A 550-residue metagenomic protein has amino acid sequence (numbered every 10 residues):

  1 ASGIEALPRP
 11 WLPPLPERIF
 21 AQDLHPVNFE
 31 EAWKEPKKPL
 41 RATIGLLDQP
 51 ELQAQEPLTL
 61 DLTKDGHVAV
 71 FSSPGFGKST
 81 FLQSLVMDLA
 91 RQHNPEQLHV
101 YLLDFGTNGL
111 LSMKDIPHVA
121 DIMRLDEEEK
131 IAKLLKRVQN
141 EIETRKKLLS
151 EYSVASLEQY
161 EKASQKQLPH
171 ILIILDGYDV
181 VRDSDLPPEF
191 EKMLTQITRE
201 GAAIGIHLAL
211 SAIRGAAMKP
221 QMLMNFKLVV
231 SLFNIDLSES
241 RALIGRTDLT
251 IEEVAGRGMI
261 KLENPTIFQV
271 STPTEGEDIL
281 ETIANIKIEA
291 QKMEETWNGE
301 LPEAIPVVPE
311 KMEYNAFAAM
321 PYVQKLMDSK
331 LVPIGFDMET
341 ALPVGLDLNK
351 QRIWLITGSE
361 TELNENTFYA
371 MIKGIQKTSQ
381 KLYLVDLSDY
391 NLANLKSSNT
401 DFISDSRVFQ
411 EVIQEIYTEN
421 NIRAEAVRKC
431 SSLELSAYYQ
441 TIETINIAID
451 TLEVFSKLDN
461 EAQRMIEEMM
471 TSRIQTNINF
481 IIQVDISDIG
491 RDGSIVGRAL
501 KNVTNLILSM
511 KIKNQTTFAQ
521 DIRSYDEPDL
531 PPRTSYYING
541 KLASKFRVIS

Functional and structural regions predicted by a protein language model:
A1-L40, I44, A284-P333: Long, low-complexity segments enriched in small/aliphatic residues
A1-S2, I235-E303, Q515-S550: Conserved P-loop NTPase
I4, P13, S153, I171 (+4 more regions): Short linear sequence motifs
P26-I235, T250-I251, E263, N315-S432 (+4 more regions): P-loop NTPase catalytic phosphate-binding loop
